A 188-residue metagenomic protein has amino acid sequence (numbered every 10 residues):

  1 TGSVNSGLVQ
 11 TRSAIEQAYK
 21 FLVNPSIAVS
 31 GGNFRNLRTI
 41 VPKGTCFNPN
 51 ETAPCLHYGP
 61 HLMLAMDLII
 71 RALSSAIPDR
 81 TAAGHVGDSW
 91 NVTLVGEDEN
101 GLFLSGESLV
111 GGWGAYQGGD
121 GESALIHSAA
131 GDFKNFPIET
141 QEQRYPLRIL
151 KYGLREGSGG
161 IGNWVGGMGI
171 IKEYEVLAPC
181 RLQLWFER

Functional and structural regions predicted by a protein language model:
T1-R188: Glycine/proline-enriched, intrinsically flexible loops and inter-domain linkers
